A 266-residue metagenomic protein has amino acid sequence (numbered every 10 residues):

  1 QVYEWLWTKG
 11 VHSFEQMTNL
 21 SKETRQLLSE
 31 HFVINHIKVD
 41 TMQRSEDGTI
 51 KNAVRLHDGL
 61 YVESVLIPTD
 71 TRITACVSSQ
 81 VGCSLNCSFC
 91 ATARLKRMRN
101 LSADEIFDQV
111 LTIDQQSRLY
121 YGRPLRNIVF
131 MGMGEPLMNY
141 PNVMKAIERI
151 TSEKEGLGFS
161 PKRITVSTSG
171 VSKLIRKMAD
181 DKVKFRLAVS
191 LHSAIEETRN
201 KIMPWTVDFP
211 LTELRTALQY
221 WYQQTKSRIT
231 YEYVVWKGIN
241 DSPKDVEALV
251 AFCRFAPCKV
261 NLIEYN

Functional and structural regions predicted by a protein language model:
Q1-I73: Flexible, acidic/Gly-rich N-terminal and inter-domain linker regions that tether and position cofactor-handling modules
V2, T92, F130: A short beta-strand submotif of the Rossmann-like class I SAM-dependent methyltransferase core that lines
K9, A93-R97, I195-E196, Y265-N266: A short, flexible beta-alpha/helix-coil linker loop
D40, A53-R55, V65, S78 (+3 more regions): Residues in well-ordered beta-strands of folded domains
S45, S78-S79, S167, S190: Short linear Ser/Thr-Pro motifs
P68-D114, L119: Canonical Radical SAM [4Fe-4S] cluster-binding loop centered on the CxxxCxxC motif and its immediate flanking residues
D114-N127, G132-N266: Conserved AdoMet/S-adenosylmethionine-binding subsite of the radical SAM
